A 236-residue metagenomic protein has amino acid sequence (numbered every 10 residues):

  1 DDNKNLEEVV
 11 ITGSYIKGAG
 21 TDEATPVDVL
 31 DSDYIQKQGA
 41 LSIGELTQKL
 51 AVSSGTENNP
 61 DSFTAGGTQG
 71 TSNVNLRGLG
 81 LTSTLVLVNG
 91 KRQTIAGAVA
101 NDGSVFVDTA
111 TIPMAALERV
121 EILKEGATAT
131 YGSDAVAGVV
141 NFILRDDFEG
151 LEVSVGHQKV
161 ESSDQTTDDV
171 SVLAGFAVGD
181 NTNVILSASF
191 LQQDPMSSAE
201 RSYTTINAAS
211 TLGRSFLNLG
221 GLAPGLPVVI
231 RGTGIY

Functional and structural regions predicted by a protein language model:
D1-E8: Periplasm-facing N-terminal accessory domains of Gram-negative outer-membrane beta-barrel systems
V9-Q38, G44, A96-N101, L151: N-terminal periplasmic "start-of-domain" segments of outer-membrane beta-barrel proteins
T21, N75-G78: Short loop/turn motifs at secondary-structure junctions and domain boundaries
D33-Q36, R77, A110: Surface-exposed loop and edge beta-strand positions of immunoglobulin-like domains
E45-A51, G55-G67, T71, L79 (+2 more regions): Surface-exposed beta-strand-turn/loop segments characteristic of Gram-negative outer-membrane beta-barrels
V86: Short aromatic-centered micro-motifs
